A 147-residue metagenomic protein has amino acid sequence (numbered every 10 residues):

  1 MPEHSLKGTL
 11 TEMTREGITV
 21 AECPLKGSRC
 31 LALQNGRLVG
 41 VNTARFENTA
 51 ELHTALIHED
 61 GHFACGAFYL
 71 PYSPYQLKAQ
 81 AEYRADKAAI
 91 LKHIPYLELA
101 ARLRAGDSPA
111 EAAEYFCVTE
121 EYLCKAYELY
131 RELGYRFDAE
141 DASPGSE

Functional and structural regions predicted by a protein language model:
M1-E147: Active-site hotspot residues in diverse enzymes, especially metal/ion-binding acidic/histidine motifs
